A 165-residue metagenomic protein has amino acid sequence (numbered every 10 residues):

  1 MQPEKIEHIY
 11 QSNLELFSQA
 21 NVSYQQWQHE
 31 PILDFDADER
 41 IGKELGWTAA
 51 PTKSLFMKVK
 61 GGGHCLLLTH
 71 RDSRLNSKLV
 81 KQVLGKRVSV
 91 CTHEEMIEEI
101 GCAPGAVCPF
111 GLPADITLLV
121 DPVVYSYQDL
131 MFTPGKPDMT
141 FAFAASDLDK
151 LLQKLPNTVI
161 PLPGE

Functional and structural regions predicted by a protein language model:
M1-E165: Extended, low-hydrophobicity, polar/charged segments
